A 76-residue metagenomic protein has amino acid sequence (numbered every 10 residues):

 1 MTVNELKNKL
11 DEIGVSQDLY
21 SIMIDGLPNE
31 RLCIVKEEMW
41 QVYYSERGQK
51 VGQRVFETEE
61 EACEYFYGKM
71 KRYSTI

Functional and structural regions predicted by a protein language model:
M1-L27: Negatively charged, low-complexity tracts enriched in Asp/Glu with abundant Ser/Thr
N4, E57-Y73: A short, charged, amphipathic alpha-helix used as a generic interaction element across diverse proteins
D11, S16, Y67-I76: Short arginine-rich
D18, E30, V35, T58-E59: Surface-exposed loop/turn and secondary-structure junction residues enriched for glycine/proline
S21, Y44-S45, F66-G68, S74: Compositionally biased, intrinsically disordered low-complexity regions enriched in proline and serine
I24-V51: Short aromatic-glycine-(Arg/Gly/Cys) micro-motifs in beta-strand/loop hairpins
D25-N29, E61, T75: A sequence-level detector of short, solvent-exposed, charge-rich linear segments
G52-F56: A short, polar/proline- and glycine-enriched secondary-structure boundary/capping micro-motif
